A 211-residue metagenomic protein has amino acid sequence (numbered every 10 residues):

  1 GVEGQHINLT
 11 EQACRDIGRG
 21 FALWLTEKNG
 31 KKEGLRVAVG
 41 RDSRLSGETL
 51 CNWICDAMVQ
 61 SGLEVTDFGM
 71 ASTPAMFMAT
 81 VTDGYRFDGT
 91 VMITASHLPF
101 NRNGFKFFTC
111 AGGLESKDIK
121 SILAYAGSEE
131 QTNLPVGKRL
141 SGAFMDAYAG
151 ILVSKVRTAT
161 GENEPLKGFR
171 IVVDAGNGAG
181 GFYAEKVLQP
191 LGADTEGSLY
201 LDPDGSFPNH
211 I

Functional and structural regions predicted by a protein language model:
G1-D56, Q60-S61, K138-F169: An N-terminal, well-structured beta->alpha segment
V2, D16, A38, D67 (+3 more regions): Short glycine/serine/threonine-biased micro-segments
V2, R44, S96-L98, G112 (+1 more regions): Short, glycine-/Ser/Thr-/acidic-enriched flexible segments
E3-H6, D42, A71, K106 (+1 more regions): Gly/Ser/Thr-rich beta-alpha loop segments that engage phosphate groups in nucleotides
Q12, R19, I54-D56, T82 (+3 more regions): General N-terminal targeting signals
L23, E27-K31, R36-R102, K186-I211: N-terminal small/polar loop signature for handling phosphorylated ligands or for N-terminal nucleophile
N101-I211: Gly/Ser/Thr-enriched, mixed-charge loops and adjacent short helices that form phosphate/oxyanion-binding elements
